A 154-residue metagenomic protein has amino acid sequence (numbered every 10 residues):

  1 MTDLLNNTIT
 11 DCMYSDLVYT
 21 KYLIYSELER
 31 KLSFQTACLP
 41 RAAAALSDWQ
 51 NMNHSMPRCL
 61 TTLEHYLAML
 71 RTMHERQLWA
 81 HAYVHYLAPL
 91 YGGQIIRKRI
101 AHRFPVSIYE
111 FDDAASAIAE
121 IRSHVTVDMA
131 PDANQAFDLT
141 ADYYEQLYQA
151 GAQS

Functional and structural regions predicted by a protein language model:
M1-S154: Metal- and O2-centered redox machinery and metal/ROS homeostasis
